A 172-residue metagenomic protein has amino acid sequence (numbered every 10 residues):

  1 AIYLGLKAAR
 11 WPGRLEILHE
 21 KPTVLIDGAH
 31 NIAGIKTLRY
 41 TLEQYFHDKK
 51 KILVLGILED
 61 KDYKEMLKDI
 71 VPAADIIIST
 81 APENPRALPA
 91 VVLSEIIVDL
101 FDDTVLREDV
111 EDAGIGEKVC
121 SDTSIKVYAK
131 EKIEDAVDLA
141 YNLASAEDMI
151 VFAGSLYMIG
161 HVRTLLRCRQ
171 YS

Functional and structural regions predicted by a protein language model:
A1-I76: Nucleotide phosphate-binding/pyrophosphate-handling subdomain across enzymes that bind or process nucleotide phosphates
T23-V24, I32, L67-M149: C-terminal helical cap/extension that packs against the catalytic core of soluble nucleotide-cofactor enzymes
T41-L42, C168-Q170: Glycine-rich, phosphate-binding/catalytic loops in enzymes
S155: Active-site-proximal loop/hinge segments that shape catalytic or ion-binding/gating pockets
M158-G160: Short, active-site-adjacent cap segments at secondary-structure transitions
